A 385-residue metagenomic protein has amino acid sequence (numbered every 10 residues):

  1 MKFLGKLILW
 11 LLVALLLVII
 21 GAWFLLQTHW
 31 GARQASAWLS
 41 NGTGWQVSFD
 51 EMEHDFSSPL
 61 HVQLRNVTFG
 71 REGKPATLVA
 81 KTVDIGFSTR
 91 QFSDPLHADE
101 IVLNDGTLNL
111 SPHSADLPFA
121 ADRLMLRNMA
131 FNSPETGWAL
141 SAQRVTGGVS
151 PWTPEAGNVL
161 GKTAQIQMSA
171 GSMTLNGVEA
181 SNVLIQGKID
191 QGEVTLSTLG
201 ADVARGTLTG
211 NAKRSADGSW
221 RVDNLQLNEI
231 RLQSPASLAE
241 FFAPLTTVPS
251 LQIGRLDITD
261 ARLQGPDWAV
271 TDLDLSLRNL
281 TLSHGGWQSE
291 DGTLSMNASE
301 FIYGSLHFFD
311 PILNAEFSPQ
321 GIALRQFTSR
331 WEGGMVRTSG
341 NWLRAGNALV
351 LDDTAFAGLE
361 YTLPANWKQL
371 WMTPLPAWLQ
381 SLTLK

Functional and structural regions predicted by a protein language model:
M1-L17: N-terminal Sec-pathway targeting helices
I19-P112, L175-A180: Terminal hydrophobic membrane-targeting helix
W45, K74-A76, T136, A204-G206 (+2 more regions): Short acidic/polar mixed-charge low-complexity motifs
H61, N66-T68, R123-A130, L160-Q264 (+3 more regions): Small-residue helix/turn framework positions
F87-Q91, P151-T153, T281: Outer-membrane beta-barrel proteins
Q91, S111-D116, A212, G340: Short, T/G/N/S-enriched strand-turn elements that build extracellular solenoid repeat scaffolds
T107-T153, A164: Non-cytosolic head/periplasmic domains of membrane-anchored proteins
N132-V145, Q264-S283: Short, solvent-exposed loop/hinge segments that bridge or flank secondary-structure elements
